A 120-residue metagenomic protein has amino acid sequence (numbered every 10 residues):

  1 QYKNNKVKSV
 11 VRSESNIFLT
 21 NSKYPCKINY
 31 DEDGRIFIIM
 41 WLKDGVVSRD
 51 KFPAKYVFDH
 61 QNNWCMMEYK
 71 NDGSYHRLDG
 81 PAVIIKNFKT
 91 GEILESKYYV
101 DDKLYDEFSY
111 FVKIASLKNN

Functional and structural regions predicted by a protein language model:
Q1-N120: Glycine/tyrosine- and acidic-biased, solvent-exposed loop/turn segments at the edges of beta-strands
